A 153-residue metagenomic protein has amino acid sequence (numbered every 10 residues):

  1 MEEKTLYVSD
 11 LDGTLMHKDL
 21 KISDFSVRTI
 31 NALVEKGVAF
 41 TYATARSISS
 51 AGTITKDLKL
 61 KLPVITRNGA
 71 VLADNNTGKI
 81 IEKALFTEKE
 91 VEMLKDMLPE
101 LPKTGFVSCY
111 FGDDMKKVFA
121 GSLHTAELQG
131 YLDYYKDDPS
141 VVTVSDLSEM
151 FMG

Functional and structural regions predicted by a protein language model:
M1-K4, V27: Short, small/polar residue-rich loop motifs at catalytic or cofactor-binding pockets
E3-D19, L94: Asp-based phosphoryl-transfer active-site loop
L11, R46, E90, Y135-P139: Generic alpha-helical secondary structure signal
M16-K21, F40, L58-I65, Y134-V142: Short, functional N-terminal and low-complexity linear motifs
D24-Q129: Active-site phosphate-binding/coordination module
N68, S145-D146: Short, charged beta->alpha transition segments
S122-S145: Acidic, His- and aromatic-enriched active-site or binding-groove loops in soluble protein domains that engage sugars
S148-G153: Structural motif of enzymes handling amino- and sulfur-group chemistry
